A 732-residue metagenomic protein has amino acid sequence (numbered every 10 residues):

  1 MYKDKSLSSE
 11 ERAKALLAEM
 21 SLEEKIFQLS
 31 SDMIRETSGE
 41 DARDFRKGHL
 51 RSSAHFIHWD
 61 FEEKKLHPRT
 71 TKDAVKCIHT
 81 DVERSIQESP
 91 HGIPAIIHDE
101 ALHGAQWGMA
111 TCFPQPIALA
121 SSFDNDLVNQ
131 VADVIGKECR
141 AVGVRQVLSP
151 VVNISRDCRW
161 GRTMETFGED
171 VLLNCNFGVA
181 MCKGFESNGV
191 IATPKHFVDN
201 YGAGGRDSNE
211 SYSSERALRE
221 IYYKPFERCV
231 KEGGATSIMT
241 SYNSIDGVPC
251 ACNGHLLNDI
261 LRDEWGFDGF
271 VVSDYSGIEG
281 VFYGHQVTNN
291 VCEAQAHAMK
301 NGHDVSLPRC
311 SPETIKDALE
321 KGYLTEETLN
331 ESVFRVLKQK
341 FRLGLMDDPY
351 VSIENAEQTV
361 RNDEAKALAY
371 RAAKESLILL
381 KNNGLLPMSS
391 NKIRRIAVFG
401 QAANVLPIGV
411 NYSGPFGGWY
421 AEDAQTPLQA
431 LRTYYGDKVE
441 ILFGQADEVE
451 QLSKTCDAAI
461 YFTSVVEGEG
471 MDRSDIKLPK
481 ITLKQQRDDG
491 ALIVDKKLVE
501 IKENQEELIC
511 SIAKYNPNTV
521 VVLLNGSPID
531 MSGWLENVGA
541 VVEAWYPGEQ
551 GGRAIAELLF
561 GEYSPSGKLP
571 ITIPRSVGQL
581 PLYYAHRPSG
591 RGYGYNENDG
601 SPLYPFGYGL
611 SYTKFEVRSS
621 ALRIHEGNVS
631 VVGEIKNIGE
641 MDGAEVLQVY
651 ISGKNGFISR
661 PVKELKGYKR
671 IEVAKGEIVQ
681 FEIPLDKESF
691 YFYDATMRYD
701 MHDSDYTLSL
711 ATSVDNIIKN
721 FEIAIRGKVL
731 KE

Functional and structural regions predicted by a protein language model:
M1-T696, D700-N716, K731-E732: Glycoside hydrolase catalytic-domain context in secreted enzymes
I717-F721: Extracellular and select intracellular beta-sandwich modules with Ser/Thr-enriched, small-residue motifs on
I723-L730: Short beta-strand edge segments in extracellular beta-sheet folds
